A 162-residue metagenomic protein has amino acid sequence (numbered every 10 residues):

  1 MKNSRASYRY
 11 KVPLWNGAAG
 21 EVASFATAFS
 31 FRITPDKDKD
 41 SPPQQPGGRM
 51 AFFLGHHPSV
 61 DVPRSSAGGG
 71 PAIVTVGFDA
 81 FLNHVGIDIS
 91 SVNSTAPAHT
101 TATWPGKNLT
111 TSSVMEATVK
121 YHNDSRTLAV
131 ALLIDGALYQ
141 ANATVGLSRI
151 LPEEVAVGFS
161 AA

Functional and structural regions predicted by a protein language model:
M1-A162: Polar, low-complexity loop segments and adjacent catalytic/binding residues used for recognizing and processing sugar
